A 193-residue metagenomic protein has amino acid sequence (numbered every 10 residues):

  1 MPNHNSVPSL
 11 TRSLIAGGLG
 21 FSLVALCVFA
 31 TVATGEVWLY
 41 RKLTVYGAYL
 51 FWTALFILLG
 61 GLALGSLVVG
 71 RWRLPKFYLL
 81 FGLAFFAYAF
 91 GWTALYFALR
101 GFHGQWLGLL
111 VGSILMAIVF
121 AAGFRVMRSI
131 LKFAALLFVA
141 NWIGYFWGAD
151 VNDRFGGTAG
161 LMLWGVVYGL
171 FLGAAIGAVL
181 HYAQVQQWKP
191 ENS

Functional and structural regions predicted by a protein language model:
M1-L74, A178-S193: N-terminal topogenic module of multi-pass integral membrane proteins
S13-F21, L50, I57, L80 (+7 more regions): Small-residue packing motifs within transmembrane alpha-helices
L19, K76-W92, K132-I143: Transmembrane alpha-helical segments of multi-pass membrane proteins
V32-T53, R71-K76, A89-L110, R128-S129 (+1 more regions): Membrane-helix interface and helix-disruption motif detector
T53-L64, L110-A121, V167-L180: Hydrophobic cores of alpha-helical transmembrane segments in multi-pass inner/ER membrane proteins, independent
L67-L80, F120-A135: Membrane-helix interface "capping/anchor" motifs
A89-G104, L115-R125, L136-L137, N141: Conserved mixed alpha/beta catalytic, RNA-binding, or beta-rich assembly cores of soluble enzyme, regulatory
R125-S193: C-terminal transmembrane helix-loop-helix hairpin of multi-pass membrane proteins
